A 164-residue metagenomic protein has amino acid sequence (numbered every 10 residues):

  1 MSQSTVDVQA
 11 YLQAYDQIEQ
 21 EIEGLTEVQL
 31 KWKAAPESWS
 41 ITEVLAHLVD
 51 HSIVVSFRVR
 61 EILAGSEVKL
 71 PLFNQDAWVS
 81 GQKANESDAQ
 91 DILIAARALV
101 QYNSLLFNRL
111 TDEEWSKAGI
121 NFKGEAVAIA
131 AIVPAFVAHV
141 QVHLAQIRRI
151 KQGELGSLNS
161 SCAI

Functional and structural regions predicted by a protein language model:
M1, D7-V8, Y15-D16, I92-L93 (+4 more regions): Short leucine-rich amphipathic alpha-helices used at interfaces
M1-E27, V49-F57, E61, A138: Alpha-helical bundle segments that constitute or directly flank the non-heme di-iron/ferroxidase center
S2, V6-Q9, G65-V68, E86-I94 (+3 more regions): Solvent-exposed interaction patches of small proteins and small membrane subunits
Q3, A10, P36-S40, H47-H51 (+2 more regions): Alpha-helix N-cap/loop-to-helix boundary motif
V6-Q9, Q20-G24, E67-K69, V79-N85 (+1 more regions): Short acidic/polar alpha-helix capping motifs at helix-coil junctions
A10-A14, E21, V79-K117, F136: Acidic/histidine-rich alpha-helical segments that form the ligand environment of transition-metal centers
Q17, E21-G24, V28, R58 (+5 more regions): Amphipathic, soluble alpha-helical interaction motifs
Q29-D76, A118-I164: Short, contiguous alpha-helical
